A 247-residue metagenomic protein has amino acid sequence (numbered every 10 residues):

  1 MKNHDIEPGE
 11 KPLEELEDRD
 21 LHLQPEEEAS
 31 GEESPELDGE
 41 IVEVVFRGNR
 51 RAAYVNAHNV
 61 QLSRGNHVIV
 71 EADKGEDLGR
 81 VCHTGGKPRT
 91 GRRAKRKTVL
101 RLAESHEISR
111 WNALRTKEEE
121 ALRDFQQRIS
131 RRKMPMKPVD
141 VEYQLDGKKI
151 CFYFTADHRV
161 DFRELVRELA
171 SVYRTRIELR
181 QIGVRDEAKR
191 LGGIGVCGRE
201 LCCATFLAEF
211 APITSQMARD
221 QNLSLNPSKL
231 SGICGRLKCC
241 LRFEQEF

Functional and structural regions predicted by a protein language model:
M1-S34, G232: Extended boundary segments
K2-N3, E26, G31-P227: Acidic-enriched and Gly/Ser
A208-E209, Q245-F247: Short conserved catalytic/interaction loops centered on acidic-Pro-aromatic/His motifs
S224-E246: Short Fe-S-cluster ligation motifs
